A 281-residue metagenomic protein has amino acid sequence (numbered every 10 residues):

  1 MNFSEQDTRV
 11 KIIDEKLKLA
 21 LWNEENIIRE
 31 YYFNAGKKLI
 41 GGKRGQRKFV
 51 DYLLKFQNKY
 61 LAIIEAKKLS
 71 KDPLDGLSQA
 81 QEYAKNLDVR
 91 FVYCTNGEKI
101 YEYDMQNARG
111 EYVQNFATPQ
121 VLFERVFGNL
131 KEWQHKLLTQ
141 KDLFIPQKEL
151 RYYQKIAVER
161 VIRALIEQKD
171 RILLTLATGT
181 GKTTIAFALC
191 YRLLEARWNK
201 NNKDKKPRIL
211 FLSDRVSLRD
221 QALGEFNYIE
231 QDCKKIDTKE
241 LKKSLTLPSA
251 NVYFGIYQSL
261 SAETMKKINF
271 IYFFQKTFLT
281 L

Functional and structural regions predicted by a protein language model:
M1-A62, K67-R208, S213, S217-C233 (+3 more regions): ATP-dependent helicase/translocase motor core
C233-T246: Functional beta-strand-loop-alpha-helix junction segments that form "active/interaction loops" within catalytic
L281: Hydrophobic beta-strand segment of the Class I
